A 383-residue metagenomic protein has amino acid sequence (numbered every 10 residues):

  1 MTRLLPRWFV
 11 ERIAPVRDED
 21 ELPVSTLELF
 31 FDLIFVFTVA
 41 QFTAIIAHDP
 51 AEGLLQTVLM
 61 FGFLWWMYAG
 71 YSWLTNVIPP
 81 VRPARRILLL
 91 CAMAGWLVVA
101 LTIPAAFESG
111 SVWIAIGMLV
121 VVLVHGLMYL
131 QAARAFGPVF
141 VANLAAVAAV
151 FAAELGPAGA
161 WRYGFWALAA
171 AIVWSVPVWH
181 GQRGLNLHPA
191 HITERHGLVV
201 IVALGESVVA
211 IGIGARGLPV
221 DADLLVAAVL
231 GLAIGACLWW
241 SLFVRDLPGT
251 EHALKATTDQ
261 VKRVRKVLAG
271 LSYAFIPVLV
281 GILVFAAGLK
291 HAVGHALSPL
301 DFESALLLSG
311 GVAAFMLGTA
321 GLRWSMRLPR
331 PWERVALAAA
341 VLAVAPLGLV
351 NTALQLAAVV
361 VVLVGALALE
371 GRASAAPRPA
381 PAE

Functional and structural regions predicted by a protein language model:
M1-S25, L29, I34, H48 (+7 more regions): Predominantly late transmembrane helices and immediately cytosolic-facing juxtamembrane segments
F30-L55: Transmembrane helix-boundary motif of multi-pass solute transporters/channels
E52, G110-S111, L356: Short hydrophobic/alpha-helical segments at membrane-entry points of transmembrane helices in Major Facilitator
A160-F165, N351-V361: Loop-to-transmembrane alpha-helix initiation sites
R330, R334-L342, P346-A358: Long, low-complexity C-terminal extensions of enzymes
A380-E383: Cytosolic/matrix-facing juxtamembrane and C-terminal tails of multi-pass cellular membrane proteins
